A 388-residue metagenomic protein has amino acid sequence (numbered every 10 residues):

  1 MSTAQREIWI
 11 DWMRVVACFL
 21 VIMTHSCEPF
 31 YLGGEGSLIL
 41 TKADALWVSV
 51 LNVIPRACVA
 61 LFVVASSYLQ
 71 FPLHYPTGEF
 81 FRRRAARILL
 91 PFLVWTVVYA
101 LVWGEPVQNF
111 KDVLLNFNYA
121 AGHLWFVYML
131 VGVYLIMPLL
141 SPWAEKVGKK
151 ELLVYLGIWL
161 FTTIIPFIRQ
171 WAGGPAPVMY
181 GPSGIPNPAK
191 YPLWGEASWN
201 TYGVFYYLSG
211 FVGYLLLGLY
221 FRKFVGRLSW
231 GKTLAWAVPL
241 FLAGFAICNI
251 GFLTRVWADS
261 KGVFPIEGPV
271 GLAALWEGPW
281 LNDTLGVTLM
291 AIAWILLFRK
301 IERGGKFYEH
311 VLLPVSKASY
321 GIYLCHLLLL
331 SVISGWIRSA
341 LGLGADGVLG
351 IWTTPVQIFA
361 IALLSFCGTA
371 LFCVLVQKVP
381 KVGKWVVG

Functional and structural regions predicted by a protein language model:
M1-G388: Alpha-helical transmembrane segments and their immediate juxtamembrane cytosolic regions
